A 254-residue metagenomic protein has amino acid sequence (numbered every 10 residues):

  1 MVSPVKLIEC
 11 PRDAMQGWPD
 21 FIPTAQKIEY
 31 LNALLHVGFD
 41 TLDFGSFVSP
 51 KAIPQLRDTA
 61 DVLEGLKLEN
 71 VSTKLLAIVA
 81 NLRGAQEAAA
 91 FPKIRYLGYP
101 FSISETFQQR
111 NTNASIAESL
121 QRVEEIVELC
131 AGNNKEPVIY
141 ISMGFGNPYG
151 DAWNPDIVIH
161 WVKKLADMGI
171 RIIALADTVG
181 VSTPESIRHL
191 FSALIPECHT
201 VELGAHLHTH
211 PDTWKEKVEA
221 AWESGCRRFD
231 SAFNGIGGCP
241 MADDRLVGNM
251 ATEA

Functional and structural regions predicted by a protein language model:
M1-L82: N-terminal capping/small domains of soluble enzymes
M1-P19, Y99-N111, G132-Y149, L194-T200: N-terminal small/glycine-rich loop or linker at the start of catalytic domains across soluble metabolic enzymes
S3-D13, D40-F44, T73-V79, R95-Y99 (+4 more regions): Hydrophobic faces of well-ordered beta-strands that scaffold small-molecule active sites in alpha/beta enzyme cores
L7-I28, T73-L82, Q109-I116, M143-I157 (+1 more regions): Active-site mouth loops of central-metabolism enzymes
D40-G65, F101-A114, F145-Y149, A174-E185 (+1 more regions): Glycine-rich, proline-tolerant flexible connector loops at the mouths of alpha/beta enzymes
S46-S49, L63-A131, K135, F145-W153: Active-site beta->alpha loop and helix N-cap motifs at the rims of alpha/beta catalytic domains
A52-A77, E118-V138, S186-A205, G248-A254: Alpha-helix-loop-beta-strand connector modules within alpha/beta enzyme cores
T178-A254: Catalytic alpha/beta core domains of metabolic enzymes, predominantly
